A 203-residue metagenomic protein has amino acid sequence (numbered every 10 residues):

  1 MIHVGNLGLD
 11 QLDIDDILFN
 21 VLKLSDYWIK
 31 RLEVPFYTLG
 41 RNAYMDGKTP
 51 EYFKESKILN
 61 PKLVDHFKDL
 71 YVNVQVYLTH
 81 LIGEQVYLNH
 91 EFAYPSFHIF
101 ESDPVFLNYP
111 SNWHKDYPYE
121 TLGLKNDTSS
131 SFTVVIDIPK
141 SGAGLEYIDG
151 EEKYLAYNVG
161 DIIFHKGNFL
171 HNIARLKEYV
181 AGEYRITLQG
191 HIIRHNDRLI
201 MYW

Functional and structural regions predicted by a protein language model:
M1, S130-F132, G182-I186: Residues at beta-strand starts and edge strands
M1-E84, S96: Non-heme Fe(II)/2-oxoglutarate
L9-D10, S102-P104, P118, P139-S141 (+2 more regions): Short, solvent-exposed loop/turn segments at secondary-structure junctions
I14-V21, L78, V134-D137, I186-R198: Short, Φ-rich (hydrophobic/aromatic) sequence segments
G83-E84, L122-L124, L176-K177: Catalytic micro-motifs at enzyme active sites that drive phosphoryl/nucleotidyl and oxygen chemistry
N89-P95, E101-I162: Catalytic core of non-heme Fe(II) oxygenases with the double-stranded beta-helix
G144-W203: Catalytic core of Fe(II)/2-oxoglutarate
